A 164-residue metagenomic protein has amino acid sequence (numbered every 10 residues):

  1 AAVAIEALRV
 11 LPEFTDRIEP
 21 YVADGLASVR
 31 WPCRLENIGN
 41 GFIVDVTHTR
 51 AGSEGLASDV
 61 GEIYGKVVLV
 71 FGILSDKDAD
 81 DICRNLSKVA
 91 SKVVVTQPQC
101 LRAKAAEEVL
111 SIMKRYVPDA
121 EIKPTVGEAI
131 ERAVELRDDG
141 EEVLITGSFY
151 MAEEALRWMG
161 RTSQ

Functional and structural regions predicted by a protein language model:
A1-K92: Nucleotide phosphate-binding/pyrophosphate-handling subdomain across enzymes that bind or process nucleotide phosphates
P12-Y21, G61-K66, K114-E121, E135-G140 (+1 more regions): Short, glycine- and charge-enriched coil/turn segments that flank and shape catalytic ligand pockets
F42-V44, C83-E142: C-terminal helical cap/extension that packs against the catalytic core of soluble nucleotide-cofactor enzymes
D59-V60, L86, L110-I112, G160-T162: General N-terminal targeting signals
S148: Active-site-proximal loop/hinge segments that shape catalytic or ion-binding/gating pockets
